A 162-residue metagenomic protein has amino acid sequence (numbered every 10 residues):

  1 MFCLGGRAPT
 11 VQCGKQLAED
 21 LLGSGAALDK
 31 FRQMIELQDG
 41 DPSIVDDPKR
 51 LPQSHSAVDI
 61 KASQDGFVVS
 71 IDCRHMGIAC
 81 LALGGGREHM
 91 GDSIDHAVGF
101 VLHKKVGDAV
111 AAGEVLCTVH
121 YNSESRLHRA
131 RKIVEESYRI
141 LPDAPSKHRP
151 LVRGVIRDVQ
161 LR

Functional and structural regions predicted by a protein language model:
M1-R162: Well-ordered secondary-structure scaffolds
